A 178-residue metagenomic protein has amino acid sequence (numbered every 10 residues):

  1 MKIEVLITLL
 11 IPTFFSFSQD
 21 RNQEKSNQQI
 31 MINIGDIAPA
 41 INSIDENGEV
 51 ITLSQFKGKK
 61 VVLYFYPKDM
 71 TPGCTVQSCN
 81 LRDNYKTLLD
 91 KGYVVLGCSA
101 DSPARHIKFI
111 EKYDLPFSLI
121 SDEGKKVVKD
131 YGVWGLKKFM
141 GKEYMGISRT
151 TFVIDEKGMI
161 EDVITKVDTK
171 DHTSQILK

Functional and structural regions predicted by a protein language model:
E4-T13: Sec-dependent N-terminal signal peptides
V5, F17-K178: Chalcogenol-based redox active-site neighborhoods
